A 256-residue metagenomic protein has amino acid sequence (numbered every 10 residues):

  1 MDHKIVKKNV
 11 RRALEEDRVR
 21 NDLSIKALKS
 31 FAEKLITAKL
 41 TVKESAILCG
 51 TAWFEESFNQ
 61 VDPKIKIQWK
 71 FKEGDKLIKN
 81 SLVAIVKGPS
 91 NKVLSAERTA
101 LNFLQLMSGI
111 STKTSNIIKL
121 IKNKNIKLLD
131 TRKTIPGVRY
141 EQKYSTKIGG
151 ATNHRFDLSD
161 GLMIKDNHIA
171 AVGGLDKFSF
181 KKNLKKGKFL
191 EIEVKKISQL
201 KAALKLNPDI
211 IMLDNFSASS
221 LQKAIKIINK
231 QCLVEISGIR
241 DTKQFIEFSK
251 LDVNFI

Functional and structural regions predicted by a protein language model:
M1-L206, I210, S219-I227, L233-E235 (+2 more regions): Acidic/glycine-rich phosphate/pyrophosphate-binding loops and surrounding catalytic core that coordinate Mg2+
L213-D214, V234-R240: Glycine-rich beta-strand-to-loop/alpha-helix junction loops that act as flexible
S217, D241, E247-S249: Catalytic-pocket segment enriched in acidic/His residues
